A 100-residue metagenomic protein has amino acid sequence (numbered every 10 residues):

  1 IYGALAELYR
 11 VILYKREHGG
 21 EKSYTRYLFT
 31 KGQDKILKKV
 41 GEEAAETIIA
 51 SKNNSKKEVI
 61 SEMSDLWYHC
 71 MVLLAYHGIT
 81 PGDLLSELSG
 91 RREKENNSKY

Functional and structural regions predicted by a protein language model:
I1-M63, W67-Y100: Flexible "arm" and connector segments at domain edges
